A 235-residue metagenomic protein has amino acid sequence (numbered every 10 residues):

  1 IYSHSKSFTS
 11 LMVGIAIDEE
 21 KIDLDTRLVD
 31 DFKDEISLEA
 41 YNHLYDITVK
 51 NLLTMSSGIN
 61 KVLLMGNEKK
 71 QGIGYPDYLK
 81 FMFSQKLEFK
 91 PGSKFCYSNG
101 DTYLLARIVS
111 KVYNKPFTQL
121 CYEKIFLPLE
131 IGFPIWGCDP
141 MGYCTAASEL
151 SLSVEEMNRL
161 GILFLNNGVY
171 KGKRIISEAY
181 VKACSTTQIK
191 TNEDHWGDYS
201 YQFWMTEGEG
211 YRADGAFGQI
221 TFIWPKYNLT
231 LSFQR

Functional and structural regions predicted by a protein language model:
I1, L64-S148: Catalytic-site signature segments of enzymes, centered on catalytic residues
I1-D25, L52, L105-V109, M157-L160: Active-site SXXK
Y2, N51-L53, C96, F133-W136 (+4 more regions): Structural recognition of the beta-strand scaffold that forms the well-ordered cores of secreted hydrolase catalytic
D18-I59, S84, Y113-L152: Active-site helix/loop module of the DD-peptidase/beta-lactamase fold, centered on the serine-lysine SxxK catalytic
A40-H43, K90-Y97, T145-S151, R212-Q219: Solvent-exposed loop and edge beta-strand segments that line ligand/cofactor-binding and catalytic clefts
D101-I108, A146-V169, Q219-R235: Active-site-proximal alpha-helical segments within enzyme catalytic domains
F133, V181-Q234: Active-site Gly/Thr loop motif
I162, Y170-I189: A conserved catalytic-loop motif detector
